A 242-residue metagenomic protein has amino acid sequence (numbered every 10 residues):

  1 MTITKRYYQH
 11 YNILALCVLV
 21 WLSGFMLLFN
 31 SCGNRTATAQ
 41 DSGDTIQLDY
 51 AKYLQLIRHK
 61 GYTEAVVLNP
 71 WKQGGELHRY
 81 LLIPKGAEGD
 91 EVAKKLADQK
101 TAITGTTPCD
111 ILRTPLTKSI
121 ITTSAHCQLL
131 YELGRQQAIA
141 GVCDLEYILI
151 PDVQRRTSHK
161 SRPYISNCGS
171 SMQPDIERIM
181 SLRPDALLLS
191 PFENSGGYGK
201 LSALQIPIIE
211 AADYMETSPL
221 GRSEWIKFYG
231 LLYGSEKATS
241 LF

Functional and structural regions predicted by a protein language model:
M1-N12: N-terminal secretory signal peptides that target proteins for export/translocation
Y8, L28-F29: Membrane-interface anchoring determinants
N12-C17, N34: Short, intrinsically disordered, low-complexity terminal segments
A15-L28: Bacterial N-terminal signal peptides
C32-F242: N-terminal ligand-binding lobe of clamshell/alpha-beta domains
